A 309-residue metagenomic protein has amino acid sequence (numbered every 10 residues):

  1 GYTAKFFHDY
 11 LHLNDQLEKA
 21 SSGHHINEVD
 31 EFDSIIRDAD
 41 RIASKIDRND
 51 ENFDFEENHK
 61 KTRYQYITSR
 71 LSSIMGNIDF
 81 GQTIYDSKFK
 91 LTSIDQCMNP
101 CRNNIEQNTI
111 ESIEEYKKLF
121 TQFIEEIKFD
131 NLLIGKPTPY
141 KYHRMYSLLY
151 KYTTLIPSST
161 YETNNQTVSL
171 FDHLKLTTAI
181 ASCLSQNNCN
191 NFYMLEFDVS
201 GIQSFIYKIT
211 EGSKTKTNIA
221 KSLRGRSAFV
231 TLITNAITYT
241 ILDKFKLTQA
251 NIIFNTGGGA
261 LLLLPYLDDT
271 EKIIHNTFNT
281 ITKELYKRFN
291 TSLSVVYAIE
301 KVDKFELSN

Functional and structural regions predicted by a protein language model:
G1, F6-D15, H25-N309: Regulatory and interdomain segments flanking nucleotide-handling catalytic cores in signaling/defense enzymes
S21: Acidic/histidine-rich catalytic cores and adjacent linkers of DNA breakage/strand-transfer/modification proteins
